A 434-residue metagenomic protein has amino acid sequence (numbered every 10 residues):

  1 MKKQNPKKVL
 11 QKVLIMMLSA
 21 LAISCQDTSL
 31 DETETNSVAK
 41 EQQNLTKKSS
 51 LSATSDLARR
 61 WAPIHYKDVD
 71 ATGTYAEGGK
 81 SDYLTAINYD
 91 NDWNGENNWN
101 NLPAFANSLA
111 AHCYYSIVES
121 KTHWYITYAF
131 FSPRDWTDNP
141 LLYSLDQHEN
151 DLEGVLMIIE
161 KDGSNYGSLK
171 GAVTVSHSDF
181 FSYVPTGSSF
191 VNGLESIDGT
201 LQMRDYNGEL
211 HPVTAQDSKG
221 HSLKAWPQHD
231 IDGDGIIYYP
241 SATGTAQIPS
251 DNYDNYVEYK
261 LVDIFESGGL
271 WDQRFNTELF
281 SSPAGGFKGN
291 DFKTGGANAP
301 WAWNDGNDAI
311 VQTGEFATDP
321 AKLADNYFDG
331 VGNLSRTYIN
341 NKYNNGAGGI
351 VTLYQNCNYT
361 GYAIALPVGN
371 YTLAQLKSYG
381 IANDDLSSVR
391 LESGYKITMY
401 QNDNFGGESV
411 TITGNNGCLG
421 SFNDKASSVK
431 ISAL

Functional and structural regions predicted by a protein language model:
K2-L14: Bacterial N-terminal signal peptides that target proteins for export
V13-A22: Bacterial N-terminal signal peptides
A22-K48: Bacterial Sec-dependent N-terminal signal peptides
V38-V118: Solvent-exposed N-terminal domain segments of exported/luminal and surface proteins
A86-L169: Short N-terminal edge-element motif at the start of the domain
S120-T122, S144-G154, D162-A347: Domain-length functional cores that host ligand/cofactor binding and catalytic or interaction surfaces in mature
S132-D135, D179-F180, N358-Y359, N404-F405: Solvent-exposed loop/turn segments at secondary-structure junctions within structured extracellular/periplasmic domains
A347-L434: Compact beta-sheet-dominated domain cores in extracellular/mature segments
